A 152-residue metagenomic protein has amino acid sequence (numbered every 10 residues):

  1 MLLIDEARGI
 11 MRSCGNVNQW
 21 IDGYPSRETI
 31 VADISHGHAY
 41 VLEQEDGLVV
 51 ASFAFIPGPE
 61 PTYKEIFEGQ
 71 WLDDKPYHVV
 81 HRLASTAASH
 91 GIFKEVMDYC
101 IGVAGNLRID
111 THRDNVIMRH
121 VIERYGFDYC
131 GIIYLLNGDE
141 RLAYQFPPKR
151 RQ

Functional and structural regions predicted by a protein language model:
M1, R8-E28: Conserved GNAT-fold acetyl-CoA-binding loop/helix
E28-V41, G58-P61: A short helix-loop-beta-strand connector motif used in the catalytic cores of GNAT acetyltransferases and, in some
H36-A54: Conserved beta-hairpin
E43-E45, Q145-K149: Active-site beta-strand termini and strand-to-loop segments that position acidic
A54-A88: Conserved acyl-donor/pantetheine-binding loop and adjacent beta-alpha core of acyl/acetyltransferases and related
V79, G102-D114: Conserved GNAT acetyl-CoA-binding A-motif
S85-G102, R119-R124: Conserved acetyl-CoA-binding loop-helix of GNAT-fold acetyltransferases
D110, D128-L142: Conserved catalytic-core motifs of GNAT/GCN5-like acyltransferases
